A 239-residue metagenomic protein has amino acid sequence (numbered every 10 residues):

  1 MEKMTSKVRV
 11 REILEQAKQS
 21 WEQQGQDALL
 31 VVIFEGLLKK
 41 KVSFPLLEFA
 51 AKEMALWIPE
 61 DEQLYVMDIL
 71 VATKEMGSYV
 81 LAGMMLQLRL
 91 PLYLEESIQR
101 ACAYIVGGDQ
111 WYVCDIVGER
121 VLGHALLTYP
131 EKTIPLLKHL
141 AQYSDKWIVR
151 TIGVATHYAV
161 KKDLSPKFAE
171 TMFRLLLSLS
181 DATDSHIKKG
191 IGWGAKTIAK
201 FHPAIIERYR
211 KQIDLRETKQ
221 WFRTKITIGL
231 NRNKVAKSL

Functional and structural regions predicted by a protein language model:
M1-L239: Surface-facing alpha-helical segments and adjacent helix-coil boundary elements at the starts of domains
